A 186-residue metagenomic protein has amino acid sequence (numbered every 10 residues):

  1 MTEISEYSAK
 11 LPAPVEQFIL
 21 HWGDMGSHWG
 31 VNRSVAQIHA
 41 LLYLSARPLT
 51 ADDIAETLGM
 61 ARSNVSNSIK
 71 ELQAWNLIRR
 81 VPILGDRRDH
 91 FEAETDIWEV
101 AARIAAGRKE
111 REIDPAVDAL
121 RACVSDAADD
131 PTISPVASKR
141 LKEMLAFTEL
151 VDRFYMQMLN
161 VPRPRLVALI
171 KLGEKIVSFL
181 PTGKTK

Functional and structural regions predicted by a protein language model:
M1-H28: N-terminal leader segment of winged-helix/HTH proteins
W29-S34, T50, I83-I104: Short, cationic-aromatic polyanion-contact patches
D53-E56, L72: A short acidic, leucine-rich amphipathic alpha-helix
N76: Glycine-centered, phosphate/nucleic-acid-interacting loop/turn motifs that mediate DNA/RNA or nucleotide
W98-E143: Amphipathic alpha-helical dimerization/coiled-coil segments that flank or bridge DNA-binding/regulatory modules
A128-K186: C-terminal regulatory/oligomerization modules of transcriptional regulators
